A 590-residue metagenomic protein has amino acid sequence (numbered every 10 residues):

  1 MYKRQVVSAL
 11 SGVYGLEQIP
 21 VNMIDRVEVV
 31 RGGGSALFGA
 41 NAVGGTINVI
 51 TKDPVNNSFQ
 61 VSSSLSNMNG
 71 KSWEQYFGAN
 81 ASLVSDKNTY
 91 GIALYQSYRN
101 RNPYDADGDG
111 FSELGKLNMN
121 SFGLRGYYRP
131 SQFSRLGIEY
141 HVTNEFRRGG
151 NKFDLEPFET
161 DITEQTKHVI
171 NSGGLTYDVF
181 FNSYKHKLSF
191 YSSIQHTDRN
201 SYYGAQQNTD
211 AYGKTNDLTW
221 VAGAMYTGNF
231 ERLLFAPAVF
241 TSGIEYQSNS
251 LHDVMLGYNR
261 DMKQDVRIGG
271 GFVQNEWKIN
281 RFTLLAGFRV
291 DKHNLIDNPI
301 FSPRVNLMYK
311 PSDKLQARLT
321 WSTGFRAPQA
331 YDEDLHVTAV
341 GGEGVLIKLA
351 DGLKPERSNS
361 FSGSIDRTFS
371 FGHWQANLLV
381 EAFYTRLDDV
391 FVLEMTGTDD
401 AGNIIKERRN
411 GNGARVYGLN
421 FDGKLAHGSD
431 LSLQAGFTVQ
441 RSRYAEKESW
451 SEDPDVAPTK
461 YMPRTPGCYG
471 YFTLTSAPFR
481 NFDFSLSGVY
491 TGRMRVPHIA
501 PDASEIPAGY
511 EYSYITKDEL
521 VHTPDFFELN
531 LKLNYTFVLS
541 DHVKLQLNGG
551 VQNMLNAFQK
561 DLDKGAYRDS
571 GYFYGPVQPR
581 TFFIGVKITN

Functional and structural regions predicted by a protein language model:
R4-R31, F122: Short acidic/polar hinge/loop motifs at secondary-structure boundaries that mediate gating or recognition
V13-P20, V29, N41-S64, Q75-N80: N-terminal periplasmic accessory domains that precede and gate Gram-negative outer-membrane beta-barrel machines
A79, S189-Y203, K310, R318 (+3 more regions): Membrane-embedded beta-barrel scaffold of Gram-negative outer-membrane proteins
N88-D107, M119, N144, S189-G204 (+5 more regions): Surface-exposed extracellular loop regions of Gram-negative outer-membrane beta-barrel proteins
R101-S121, Y127-L188, I194-D217: Flexible loop and strand-edge segments within Gram-negative outer membrane beta-barrel domains
S131, F235-T241, E245, L256-R386 (+2 more regions): Structural signature of Gram-negative outer-membrane beta-barrels, strongest in the C-terminal barrel of TonB-dependent
K278, F383-R386, E407-P501, K587: Gram-negative outer-membrane beta-barrel transporters
D388, Y490-G509, Y535-N590: C-terminal beta-signal and adjacent terminal beta-strands/loops of Gram-negative outer-membrane beta-barrel proteins
